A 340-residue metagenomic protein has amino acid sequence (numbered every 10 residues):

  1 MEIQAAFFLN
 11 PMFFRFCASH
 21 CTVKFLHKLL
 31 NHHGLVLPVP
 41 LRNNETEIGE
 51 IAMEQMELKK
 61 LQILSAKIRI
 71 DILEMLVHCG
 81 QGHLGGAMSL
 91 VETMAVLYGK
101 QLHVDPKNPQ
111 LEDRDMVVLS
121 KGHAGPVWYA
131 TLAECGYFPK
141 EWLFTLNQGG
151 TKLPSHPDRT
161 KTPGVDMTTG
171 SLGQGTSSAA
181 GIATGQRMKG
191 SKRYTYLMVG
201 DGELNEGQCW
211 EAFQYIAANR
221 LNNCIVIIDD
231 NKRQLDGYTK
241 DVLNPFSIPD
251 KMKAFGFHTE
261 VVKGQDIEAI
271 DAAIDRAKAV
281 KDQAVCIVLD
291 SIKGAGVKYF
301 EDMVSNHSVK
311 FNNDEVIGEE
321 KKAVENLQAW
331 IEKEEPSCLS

Functional and structural regions predicted by a protein language model:
L29-A52: Short, Lys/Arg-enriched N-terminal segments with co-localized hydrophobic residues within the first ~10-30 amino acids
S65-Q81, D229-N231: N-terminal capping segment at the start of a domain
I72-M75, A87-A218: Cofactor-binding active-site loop characterized by glycine-rich and histidine/acidic residues
D115-V117, R193-L197, C224, Q283-S291: Generic beta-sheet signal
G164, T168-V280: Thiamine diphosphate
I267, A273-S340: Glycine/aspartate-rich loop-and-adjacent alpha/beta segment that forms the canonical ThDP
